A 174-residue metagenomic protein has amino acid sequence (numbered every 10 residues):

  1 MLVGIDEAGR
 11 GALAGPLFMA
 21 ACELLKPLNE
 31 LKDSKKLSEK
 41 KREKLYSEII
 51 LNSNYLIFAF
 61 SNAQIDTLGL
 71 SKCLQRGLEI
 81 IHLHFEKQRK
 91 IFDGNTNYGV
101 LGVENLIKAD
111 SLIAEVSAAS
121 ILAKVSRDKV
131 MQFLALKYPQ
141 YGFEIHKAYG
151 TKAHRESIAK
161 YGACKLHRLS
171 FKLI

Functional and structural regions predicted by a protein language model:
M1-I174: RNase H-like, Mg2+-dependent phosphodiesterase core, and more generally RNA phosphate-backbone-engaging helix-loop
